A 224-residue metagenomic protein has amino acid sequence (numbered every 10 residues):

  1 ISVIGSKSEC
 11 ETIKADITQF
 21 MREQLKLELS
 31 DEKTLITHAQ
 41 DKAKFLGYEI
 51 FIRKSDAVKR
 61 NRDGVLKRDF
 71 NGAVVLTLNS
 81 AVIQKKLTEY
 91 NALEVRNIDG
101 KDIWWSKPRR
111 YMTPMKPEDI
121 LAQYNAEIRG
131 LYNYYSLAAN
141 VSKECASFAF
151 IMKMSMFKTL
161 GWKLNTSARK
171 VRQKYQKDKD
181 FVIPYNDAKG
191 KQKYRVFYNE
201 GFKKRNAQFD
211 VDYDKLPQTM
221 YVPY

Functional and structural regions predicted by a protein language model:
I1-Y224: Non-catalytic terminal/accessory segments
